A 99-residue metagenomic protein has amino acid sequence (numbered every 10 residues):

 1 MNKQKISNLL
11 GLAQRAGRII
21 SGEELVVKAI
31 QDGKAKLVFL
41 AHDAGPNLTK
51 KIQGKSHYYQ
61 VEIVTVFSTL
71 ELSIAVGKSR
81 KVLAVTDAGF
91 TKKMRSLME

Functional and structural regions predicted by a protein language model:
M1-L37: N-terminal first-folded block
N8, T69-E99: C-terminal structural segments of small proteins and small subunits
G17, K36-L37, E62-V64, R80-L83: Structural motif
L25, D43-A44, F67, G89: Short beta->alpha linker loops
K28, P46, K50, I74 (+1 more regions): Alpha-helical elements of the RecA-like P-loop NTPase motor core of helicases
Q31-Q53, Q60-E62: N-terminal positively charged helical leader segments and presequences
K50-S79: Mid-chain, well-packed structural core segment of small domains
